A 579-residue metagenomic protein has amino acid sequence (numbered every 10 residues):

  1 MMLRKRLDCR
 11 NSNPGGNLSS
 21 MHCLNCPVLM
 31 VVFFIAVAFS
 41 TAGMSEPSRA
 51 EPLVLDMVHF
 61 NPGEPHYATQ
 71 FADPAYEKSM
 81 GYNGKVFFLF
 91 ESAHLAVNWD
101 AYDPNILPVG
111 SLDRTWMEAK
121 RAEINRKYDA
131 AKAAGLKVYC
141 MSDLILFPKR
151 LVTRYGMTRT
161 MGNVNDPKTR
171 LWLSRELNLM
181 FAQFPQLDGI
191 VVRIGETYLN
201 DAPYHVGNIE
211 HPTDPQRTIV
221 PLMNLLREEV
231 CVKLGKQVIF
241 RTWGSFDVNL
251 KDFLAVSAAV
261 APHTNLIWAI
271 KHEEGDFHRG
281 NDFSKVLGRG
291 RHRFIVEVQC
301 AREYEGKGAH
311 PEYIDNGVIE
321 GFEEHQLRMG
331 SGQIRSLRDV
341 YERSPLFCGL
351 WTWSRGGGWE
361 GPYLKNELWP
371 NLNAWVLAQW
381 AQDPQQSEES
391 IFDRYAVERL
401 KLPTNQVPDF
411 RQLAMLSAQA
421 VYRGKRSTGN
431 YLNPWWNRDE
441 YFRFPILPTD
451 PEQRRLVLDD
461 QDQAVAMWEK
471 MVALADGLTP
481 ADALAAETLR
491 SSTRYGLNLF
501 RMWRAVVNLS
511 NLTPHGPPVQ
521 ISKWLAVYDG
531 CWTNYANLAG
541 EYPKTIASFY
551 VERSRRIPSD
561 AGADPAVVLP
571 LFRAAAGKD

Functional and structural regions predicted by a protein language model:
M1-M2, M21, M30: Methionine residue identity
C9, C23-C26: Cysteine-centered motifs
N25-I35: Sec-dependent N-terminal signal peptides
F34, S40-H94, S111-E118, A122-R126 (+3 more regions): Mature N-terminal, pre-catalytic/accessory segment of carbohydrate-active enzymes
S48-G280, E305-I314, S354-Q382, L416-R454 (+1 more regions): Aromatic-lined carbohydrate-binding surfaces of glycoside hydrolases
I267-G358: Active-site core of glycosidic bond-cleaving carbohydrate-active enzymes
S344-D564, G577: C-terminal non-catalytic alpha-helical accessory regions
